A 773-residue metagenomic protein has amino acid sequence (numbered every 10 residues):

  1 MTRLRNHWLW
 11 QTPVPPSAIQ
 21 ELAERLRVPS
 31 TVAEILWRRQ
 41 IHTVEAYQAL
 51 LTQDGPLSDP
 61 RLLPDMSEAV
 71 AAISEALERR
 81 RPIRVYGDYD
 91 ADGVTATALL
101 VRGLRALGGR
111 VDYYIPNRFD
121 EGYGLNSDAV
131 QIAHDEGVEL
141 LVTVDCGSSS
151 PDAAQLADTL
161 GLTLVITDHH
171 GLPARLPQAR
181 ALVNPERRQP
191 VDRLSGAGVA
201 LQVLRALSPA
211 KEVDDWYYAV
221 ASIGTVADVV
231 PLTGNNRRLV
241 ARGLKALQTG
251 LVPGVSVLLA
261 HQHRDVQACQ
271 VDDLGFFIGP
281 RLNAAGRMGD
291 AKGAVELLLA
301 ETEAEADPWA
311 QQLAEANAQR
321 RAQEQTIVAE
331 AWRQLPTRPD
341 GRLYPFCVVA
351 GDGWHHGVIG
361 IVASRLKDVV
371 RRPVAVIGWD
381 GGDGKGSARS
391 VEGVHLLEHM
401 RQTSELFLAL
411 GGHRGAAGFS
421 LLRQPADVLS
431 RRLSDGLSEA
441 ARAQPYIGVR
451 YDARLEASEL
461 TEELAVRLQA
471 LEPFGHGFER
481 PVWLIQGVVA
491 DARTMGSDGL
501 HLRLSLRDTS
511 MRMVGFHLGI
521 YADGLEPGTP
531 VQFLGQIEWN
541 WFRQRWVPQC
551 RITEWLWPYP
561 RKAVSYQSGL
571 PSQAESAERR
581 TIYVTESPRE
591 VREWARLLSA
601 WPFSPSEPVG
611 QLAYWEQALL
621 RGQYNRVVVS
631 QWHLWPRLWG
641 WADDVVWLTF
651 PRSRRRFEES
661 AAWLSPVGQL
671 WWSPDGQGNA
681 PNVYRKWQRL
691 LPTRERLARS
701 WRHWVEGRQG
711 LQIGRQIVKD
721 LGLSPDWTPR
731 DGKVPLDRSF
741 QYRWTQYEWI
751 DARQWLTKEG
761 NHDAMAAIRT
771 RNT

Functional and structural regions predicted by a protein language model:
T2-R5, Q11-L140, L160-G161, Q178 (+1 more regions): Hydrophobic helix-and-loop "lid/oligomerization" segment in the mid-to-C-terminal part of catalytic domains
D88-Y89, P116-F119, C146-G147, H169-L172 (+5 more regions): Short, ordered loop/turn segments at secondary-structure junctions
L99, L176-A227, G234, W671-P674 (+1 more regions): Short alpha-helices
R110, R237-P280, A284-W332, D368 (+4 more regions): Acidic, two-metal ion nucleic-acid-processing modules in DNA metabolism proteins
Q131-A197, L201-A206, T233: Active-site cavity-forming subdomains of large catalytic enzyme subunits
E136-L141, Q623-Y624, W641-A642: Short acidic/histidine-rich motifs immediately flanking catalytic phosphotransfer sites in two-component signaling
V376, A613, L619-P636: Conserved two-lobed SF2 helicase motor
S630-G678: Conserved RecA-like helicase motor core of SF1/SF2 enzymes
